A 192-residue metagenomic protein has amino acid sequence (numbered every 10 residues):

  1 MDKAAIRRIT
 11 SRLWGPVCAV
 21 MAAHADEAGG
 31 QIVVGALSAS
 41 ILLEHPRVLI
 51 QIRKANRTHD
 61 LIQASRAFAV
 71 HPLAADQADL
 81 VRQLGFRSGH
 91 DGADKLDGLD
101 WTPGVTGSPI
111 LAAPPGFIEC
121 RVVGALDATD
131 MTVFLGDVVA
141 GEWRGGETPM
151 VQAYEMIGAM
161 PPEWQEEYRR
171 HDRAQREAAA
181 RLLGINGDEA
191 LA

Functional and structural regions predicted by a protein language model:
M1-A192: Basic, polyanion-binding surface patches
